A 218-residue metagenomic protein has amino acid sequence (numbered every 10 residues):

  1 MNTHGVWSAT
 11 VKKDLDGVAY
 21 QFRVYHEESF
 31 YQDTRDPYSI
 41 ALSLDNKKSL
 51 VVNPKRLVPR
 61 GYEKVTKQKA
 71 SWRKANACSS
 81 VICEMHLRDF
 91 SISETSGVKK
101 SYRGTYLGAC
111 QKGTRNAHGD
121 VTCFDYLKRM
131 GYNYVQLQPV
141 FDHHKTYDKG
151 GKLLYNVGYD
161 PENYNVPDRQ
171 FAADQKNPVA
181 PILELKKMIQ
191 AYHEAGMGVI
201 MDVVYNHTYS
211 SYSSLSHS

Functional and structural regions predicted by a protein language model:
N2-G104, G108: The feature marks proteins involved in alpha-glucan
H86-S218: Substrate-binding/active-site clefts of carbohydrate-active enzymes
